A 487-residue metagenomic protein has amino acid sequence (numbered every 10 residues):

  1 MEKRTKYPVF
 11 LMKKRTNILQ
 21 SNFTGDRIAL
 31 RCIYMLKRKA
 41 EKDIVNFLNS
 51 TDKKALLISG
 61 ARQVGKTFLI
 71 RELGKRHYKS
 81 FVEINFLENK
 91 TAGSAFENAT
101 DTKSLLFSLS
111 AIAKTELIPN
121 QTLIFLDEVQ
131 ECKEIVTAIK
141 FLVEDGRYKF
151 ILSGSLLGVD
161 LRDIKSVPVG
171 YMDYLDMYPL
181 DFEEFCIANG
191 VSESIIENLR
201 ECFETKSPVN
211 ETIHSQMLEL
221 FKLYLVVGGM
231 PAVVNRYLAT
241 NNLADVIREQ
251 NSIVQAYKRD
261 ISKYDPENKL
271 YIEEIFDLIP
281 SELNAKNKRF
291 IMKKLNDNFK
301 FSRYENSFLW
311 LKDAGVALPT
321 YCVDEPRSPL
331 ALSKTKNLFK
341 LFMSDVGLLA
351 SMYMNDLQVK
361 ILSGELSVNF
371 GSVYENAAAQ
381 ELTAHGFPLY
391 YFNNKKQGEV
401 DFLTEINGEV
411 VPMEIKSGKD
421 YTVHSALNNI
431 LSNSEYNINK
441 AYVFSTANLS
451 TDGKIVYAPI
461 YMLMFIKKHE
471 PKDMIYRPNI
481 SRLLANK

Functional and structural regions predicted by a protein language model:
P8, L19, N235-N407: Accessory nucleic acid-recognition modules appended to NTPase machines
L36-T51: Pre-Walker A adenine-sensing motif
K66: Conserved lysine of the Walker
L69, L73: Hydrophobic positions on the alpha1 helix immediately C-terminal to the Walker A/P-loop
E88-P119: Short glycine-rich substrate-engagement loop in P-loop NTPases that contacts/grips substrate
K149-S155, D176: Structural recognition of the conserved hydrophobic beta-strand(s) that form the central parallel beta-sheet of P-loop
L161-A285: Interdomain motor-coupling "hinge/lid" segment immediately C-terminal to the ATP-binding subdomain of NTP-driven enzymes
A447-K487: Domain-level recognition of nuclease-like catalytic cores that cleave nucleotide substrates
